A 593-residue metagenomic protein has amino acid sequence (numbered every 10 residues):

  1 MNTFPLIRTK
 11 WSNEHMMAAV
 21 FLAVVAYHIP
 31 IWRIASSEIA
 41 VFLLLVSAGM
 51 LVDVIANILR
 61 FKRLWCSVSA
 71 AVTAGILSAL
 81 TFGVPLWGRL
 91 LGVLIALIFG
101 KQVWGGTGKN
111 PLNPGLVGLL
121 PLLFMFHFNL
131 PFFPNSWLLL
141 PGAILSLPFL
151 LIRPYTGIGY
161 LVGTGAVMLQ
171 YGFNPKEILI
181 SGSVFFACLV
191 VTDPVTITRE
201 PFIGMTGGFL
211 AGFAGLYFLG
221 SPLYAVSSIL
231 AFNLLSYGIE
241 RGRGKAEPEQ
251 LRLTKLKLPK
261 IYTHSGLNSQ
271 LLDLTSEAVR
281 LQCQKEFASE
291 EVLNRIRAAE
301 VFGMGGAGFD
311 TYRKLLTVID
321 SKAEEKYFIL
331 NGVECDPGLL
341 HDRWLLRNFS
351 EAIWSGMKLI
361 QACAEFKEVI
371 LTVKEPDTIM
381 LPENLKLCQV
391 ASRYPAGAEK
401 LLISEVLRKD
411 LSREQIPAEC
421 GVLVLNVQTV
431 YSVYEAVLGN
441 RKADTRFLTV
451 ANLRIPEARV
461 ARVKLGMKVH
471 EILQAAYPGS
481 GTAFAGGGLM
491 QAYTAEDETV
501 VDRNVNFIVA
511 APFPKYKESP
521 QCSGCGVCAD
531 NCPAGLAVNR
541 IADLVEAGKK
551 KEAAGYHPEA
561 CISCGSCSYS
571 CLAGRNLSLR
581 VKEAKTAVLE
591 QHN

Functional and structural regions predicted by a protein language model:
M1-N57, E249-P259: N-terminal signal-anchor module of multipass membrane proteins
N2-I7, L51-K62, A96-G108, A143-I152 (+1 more regions): C-terminal ends of transmembrane helices
A19-A26, V41-D53, N57, A70-T81 (+15 more regions): Alpha-helical transmembrane segments in multi-pass membrane proteins
L90, P111-G115, S136-L138, K176-S183 (+2 more regions): Loop-to-transmembrane alpha-helix initiation sites
G105-L150, G157: Long hydrophobic alpha-helical segments that form multi-pass transmembrane helix bundles in integral membrane proteins
L256-E383, C388-V406, G555-E559, S563-S568 (+1 more regions): Iron-sulfur-cluster electron-transfer modules
E365-V469, A475-S480, G488: Hydrophobic alpha-helical positions that pack around
I508-S519, A529, P533-N593: Ferredoxin-type iron-sulfur electron-transfer modules in oxidoreductases and energy-metabolism complexes
